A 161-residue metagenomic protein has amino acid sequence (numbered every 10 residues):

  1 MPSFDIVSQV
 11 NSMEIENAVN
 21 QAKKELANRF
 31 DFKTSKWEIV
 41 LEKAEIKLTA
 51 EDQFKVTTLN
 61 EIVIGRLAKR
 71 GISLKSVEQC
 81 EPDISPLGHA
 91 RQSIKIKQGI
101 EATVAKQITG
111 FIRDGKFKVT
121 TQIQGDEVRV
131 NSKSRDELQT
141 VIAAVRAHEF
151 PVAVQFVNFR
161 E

Functional and structural regions predicted by a protein language model:
M1-S3, K43-E45, H89-R91, G125-E127: Short, solvent-exposed beta-strand edge segments and adjacent coil->beta transition regions
M1-S3, W37-L41, P82-P86, T103 (+1 more regions): Short amphipathic alpha-helical segments, especially helix-boundary/capping motifs
F4, V10-E16, K24, N28-R29 (+6 more regions): Short Lys/Arg-rich amphipathic alpha-helical segments
Q9-A18, K95-A102: Short, surface-exposed ligand-recognition loops at beta-strand->loop->(often short) alpha-helix junctions that present
V40, I94-E161: Positively charged, low-complexity, intrinsically disordered RNA-binding extensions
K47-A50, S85-G88, N131-K133: Short, solvent-exposed polar/charged micro-motifs at secondary-structure junctions
T57-S93, K97: Helix-adjacent hinge/juxtasegments
